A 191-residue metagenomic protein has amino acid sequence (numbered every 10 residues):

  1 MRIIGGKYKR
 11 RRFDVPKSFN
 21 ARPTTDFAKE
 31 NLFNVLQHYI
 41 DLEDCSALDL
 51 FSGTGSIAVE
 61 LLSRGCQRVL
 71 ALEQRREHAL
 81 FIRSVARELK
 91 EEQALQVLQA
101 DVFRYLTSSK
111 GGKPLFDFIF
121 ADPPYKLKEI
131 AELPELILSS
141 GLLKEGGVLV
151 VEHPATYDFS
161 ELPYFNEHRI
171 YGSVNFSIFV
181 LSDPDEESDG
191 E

Functional and structural regions predicted by a protein language model:
M1-E191: Class I S-adenosyl-L-methionine-dependent methyltransferase catalytic core
